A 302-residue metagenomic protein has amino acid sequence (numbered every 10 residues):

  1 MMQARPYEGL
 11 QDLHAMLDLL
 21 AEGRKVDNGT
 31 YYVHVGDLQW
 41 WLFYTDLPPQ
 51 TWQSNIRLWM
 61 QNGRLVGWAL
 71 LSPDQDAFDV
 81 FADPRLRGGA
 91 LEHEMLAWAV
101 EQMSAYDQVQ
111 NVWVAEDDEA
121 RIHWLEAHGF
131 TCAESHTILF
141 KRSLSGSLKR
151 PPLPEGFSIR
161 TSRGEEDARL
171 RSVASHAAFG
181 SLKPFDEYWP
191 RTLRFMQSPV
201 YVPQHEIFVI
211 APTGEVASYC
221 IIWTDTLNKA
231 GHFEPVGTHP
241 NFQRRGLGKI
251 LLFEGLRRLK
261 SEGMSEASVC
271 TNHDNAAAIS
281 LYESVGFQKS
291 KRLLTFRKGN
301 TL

Functional and structural regions predicted by a protein language model:
M1-L42, P151-F185: Short amphipathic alpha-helix that is part of the acyltransferase structural core
R5-L13, L20-A105, P212, A217-A230 (+1 more regions): Conserved donor-binding loop and adjoining core beta-sheet/short helix segment in diverse acyl/aminoacyl transferases
D46-P49, T137, I159-V173, I207 (+6 more regions): Ligand-binding pocket scaffold of soluble enzyme catalytic domains
L65, S72-G156, L294-F296: Acyl-donor-binding surface of acyltransferase catalytic domains
F78, Q110-W113, F233, A267-T271: Conserved hydrophobic beta-strand within the GNAT/NAT acetyltransferase core sheet that lines the active-site cleft
G88-E101, T238-P240, R244-S261, I279-S284: Conserved acetyl-CoA-binding loop-helix of GNAT-fold acetyltransferases
A115-E119, H123-L148, F253-L302: Active-site/acyl-donor-binding loops of N-acyltransferases
F179-L227, V236, P240, K249-L251: Phosphate-binding active sites in nucleotide-utilizing proteins
